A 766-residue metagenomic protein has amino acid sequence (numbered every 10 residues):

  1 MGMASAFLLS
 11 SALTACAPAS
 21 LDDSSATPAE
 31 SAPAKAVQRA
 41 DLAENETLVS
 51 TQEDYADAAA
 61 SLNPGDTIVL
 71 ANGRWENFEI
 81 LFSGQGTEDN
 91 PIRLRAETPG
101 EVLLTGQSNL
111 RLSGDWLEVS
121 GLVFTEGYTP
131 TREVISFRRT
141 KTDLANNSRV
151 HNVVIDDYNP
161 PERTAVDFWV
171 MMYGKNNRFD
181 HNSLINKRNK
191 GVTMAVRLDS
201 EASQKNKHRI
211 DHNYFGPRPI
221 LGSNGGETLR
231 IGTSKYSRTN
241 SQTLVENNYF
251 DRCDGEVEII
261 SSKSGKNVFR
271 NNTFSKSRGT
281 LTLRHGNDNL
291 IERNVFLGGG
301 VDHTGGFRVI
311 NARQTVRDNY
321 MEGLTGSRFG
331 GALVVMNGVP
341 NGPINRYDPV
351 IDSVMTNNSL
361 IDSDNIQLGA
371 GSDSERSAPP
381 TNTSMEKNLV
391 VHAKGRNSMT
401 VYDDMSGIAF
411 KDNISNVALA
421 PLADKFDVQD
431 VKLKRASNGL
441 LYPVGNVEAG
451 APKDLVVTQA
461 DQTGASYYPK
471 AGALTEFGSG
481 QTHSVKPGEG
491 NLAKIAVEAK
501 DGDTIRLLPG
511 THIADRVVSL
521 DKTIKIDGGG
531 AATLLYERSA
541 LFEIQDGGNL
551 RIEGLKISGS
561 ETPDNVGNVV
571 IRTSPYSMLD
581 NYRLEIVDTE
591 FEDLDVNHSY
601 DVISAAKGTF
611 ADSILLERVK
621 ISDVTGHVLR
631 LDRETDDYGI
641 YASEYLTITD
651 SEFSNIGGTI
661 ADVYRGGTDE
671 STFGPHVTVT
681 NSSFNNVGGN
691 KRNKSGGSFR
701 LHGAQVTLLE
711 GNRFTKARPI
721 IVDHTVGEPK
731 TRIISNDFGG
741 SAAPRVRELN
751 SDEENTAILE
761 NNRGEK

Functional and structural regions predicted by a protein language model:
M1-M3: Bacterial N-terminal signal peptides that target proteins for export
F7-L9: Secretory targeting and sorting signals
T14-A15: C-terminal motif of bacterial Sec signal peptides marking the signal peptidase cleavage site
A19-K35: Short, low-complexity, disordered segments immediately C-terminal to signal peptides in bacterial exported proteins
V37, P421-G488, L508, R747-K766: Surface beta-loop-beta hairpin patches that serve as ligand-binding interfaces in beta-rich domains
V37-N77, L81, F477-P509, A540-L541: Acidic Gly/Asp/Thr-rich repetitive segments characteristic of extracellular carbohydrate-active and adhesion proteins
D41, T47, A60-L103, N109-G121 (+6 more regions): Beta-solenoid repeat scaffold
E76-I80, G106-R111, T125-N147, I155-S437 (+3 more regions): Glycine- and acidic/polar-rich repeat regions and solenoidal domains
